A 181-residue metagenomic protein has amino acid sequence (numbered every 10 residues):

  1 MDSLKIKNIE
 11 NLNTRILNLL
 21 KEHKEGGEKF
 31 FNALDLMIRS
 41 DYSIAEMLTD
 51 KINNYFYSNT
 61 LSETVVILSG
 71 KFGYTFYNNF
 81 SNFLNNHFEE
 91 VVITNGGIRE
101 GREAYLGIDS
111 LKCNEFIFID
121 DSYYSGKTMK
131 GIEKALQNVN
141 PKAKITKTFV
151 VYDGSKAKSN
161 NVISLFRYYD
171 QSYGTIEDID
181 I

Functional and structural regions predicted by a protein language model:
M1-Y57: Active-site-facing substrate-recognition patch
D2-E22, E133-I181: PRPP-dependent phosphoribosyltransferase catalytic core
E46, Y74, G126: Loop/helix-junction capping segments adjacent to catalytic residues or to phosphate/diphosphate-binding pockets
Y55-L61, G107-L111: Glycine-rich helix-loop-beta junction characteristic of Rossmann-like nucleotide cofactor-binding loops
L61-F72: Short glycine-rich phosphate-binding loop at a beta-alpha junction
E63-V65, E115-I117, K147: Structural motif
V66, E90-I93, T146-D153: Short, hydrophobic beta-strand segments that form beta-sheet elements in well-ordered domains
F76-F116, D120, K127-E133: Short, glycine/charge-rich flexible loops or terminal/linker lids adjacent to PRPP-binding catalytic cores
